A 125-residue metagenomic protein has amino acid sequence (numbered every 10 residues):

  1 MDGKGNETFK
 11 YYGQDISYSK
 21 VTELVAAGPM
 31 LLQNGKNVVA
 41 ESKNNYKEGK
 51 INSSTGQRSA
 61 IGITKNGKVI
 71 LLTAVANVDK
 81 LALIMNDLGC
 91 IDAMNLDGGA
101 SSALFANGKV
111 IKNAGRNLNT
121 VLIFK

Functional and structural regions predicted by a protein language model:
M1-K125: Gly/Ser/Thr/Pro-rich low-complexity, intrinsically disordered segments
